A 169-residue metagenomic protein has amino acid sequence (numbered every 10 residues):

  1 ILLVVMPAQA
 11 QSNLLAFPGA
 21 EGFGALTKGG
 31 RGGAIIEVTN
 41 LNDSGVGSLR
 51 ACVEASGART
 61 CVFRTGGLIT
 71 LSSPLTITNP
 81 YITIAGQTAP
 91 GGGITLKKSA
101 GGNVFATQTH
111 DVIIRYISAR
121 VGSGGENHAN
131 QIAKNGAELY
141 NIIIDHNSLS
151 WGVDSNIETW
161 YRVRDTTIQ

Functional and structural regions predicted by a protein language model:
I1-V5: Bacterial N-terminal signal peptides
A8-S12: Boundary at the C-terminal end of the N-terminal hydrophobic targeting segment
L15-C61: Acidic Gly/Asp/Thr-rich repetitive segments characteristic of extracellular carbohydrate-active and adhesion proteins
G33-I35, A58, N79, G91 (+1 more regions): Sequence-level motif detector for i,i+2 pairs with an aromatic at +2
N42-S44, G66-L68, T88-G91: Acidic glycine-/aspartate-rich tracts in secreted/extracellular proteins
R50-G57, L68-T83, I94-R115, V121-E138: Extracellular beta-strand-rich solenoid/capping regions of secreted or surface-exposed proteins that bind or remodel
Y81, A85-P90, H110-V121, E138-D154 (+1 more regions): Right-handed parallel beta-helix
